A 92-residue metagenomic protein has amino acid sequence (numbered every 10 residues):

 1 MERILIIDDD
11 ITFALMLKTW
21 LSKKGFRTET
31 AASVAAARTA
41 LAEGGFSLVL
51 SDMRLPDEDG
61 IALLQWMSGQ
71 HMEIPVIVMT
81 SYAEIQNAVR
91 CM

Functional and structural regions predicted by a protein language model:
D8: Conserved acidic carboxylate
I11-E29: Two-component/phosphorelay signaling modules centered on CheY-like receiver
T30-L48: Acidic, metal-coordinating helix/loop segments flanking the phosphotransfer/catalytic sites of two-component signaling
A32-S33, D59-A62: Acidic catalytic/metal-coordinating carboxylates
T39, I61-E73, R90: Short amphipathic alpha-helix used as the core "switch/output" element in two-component signaling
G45-S47, Q70-P75: His-Asp phosphorelay/catalytic-motif detector in bacterial-type signaling
D52, T80: Active-site residues of response regulator receiver
Q70, Y82-A83: Short, conserved "switch-loop" micro-motifs in signal-transduction and mechanochemical regulators
